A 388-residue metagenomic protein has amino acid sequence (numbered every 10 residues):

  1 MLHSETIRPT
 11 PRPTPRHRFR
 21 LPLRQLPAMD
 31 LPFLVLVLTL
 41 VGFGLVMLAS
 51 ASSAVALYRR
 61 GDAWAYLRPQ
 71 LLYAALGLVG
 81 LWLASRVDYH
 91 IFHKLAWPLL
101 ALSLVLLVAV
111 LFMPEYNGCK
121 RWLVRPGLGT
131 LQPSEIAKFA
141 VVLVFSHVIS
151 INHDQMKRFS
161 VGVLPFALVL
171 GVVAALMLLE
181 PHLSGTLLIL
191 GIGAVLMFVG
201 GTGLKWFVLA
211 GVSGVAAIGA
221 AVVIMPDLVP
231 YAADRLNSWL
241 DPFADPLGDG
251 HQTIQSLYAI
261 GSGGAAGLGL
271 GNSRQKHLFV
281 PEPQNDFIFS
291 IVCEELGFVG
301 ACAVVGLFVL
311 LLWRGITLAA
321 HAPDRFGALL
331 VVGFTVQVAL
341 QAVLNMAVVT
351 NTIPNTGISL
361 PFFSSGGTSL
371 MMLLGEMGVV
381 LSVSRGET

Functional and structural regions predicted by a protein language model:
L2-L40, V46-P181, M346-P361, S365 (+2 more regions): Membrane-helix boundary/helix-loop-helix interface segments in multi-pass membrane proteins
L72-G80, E295-G315: Hydrophobic alpha-helical transmembrane segments
V79, V87, V144, G219 (+6 more regions): Transmembrane alpha-helix boundary/anchor motif
W97-P98, L104, S160-L178, L183-I224: Hydrophobic alpha-helical segments of polytopic membrane proteins
Y116-W122, G127-T130, L209-A303, A322-L330: Hydrophobic, glycine- and aromatic-enriched re-entrant/interface helices and adjoining loop segments
E135, L143, V161-F166, I189 (+6 more regions): Alpha-helical transmembrane segments of multi-pass membrane proteins, especially transporters and channels
I149, L187-W206, R274-G300, S359-L374: Interfacial segments of multi-pass membrane proteins
A319-G357, F363: Loop-to-helix entry and N-terminal half of a specific, functionally important transmembrane alpha helix in multi-pass
